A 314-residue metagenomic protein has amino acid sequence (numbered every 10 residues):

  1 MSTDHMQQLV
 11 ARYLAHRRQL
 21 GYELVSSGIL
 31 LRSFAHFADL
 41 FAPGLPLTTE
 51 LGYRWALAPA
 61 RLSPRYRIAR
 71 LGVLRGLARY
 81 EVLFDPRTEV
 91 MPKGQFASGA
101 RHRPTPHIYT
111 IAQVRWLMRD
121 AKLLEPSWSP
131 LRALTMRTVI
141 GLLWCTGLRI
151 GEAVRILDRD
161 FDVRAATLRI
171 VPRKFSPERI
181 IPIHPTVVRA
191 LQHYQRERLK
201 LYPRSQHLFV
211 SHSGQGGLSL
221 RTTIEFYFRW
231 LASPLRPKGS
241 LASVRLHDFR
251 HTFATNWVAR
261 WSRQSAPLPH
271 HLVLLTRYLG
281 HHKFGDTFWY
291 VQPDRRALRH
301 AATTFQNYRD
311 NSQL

Functional and structural regions predicted by a protein language model:
M1-L314: Conserved catalytic core of the tyrosine transesterase superfamily
